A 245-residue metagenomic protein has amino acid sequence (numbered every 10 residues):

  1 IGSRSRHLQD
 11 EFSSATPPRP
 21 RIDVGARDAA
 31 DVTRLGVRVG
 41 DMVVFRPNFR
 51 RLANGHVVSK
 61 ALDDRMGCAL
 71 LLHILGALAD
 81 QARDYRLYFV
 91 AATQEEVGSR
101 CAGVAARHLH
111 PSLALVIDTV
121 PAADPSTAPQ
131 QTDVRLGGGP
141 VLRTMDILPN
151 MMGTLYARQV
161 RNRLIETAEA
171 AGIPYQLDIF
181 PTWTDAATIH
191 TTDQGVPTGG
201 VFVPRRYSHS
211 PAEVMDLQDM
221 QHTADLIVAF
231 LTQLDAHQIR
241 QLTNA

Functional and structural regions predicted by a protein language model:
I1-A245: N-terminal hydrophobic/helix-forming segments and targeting peptides
